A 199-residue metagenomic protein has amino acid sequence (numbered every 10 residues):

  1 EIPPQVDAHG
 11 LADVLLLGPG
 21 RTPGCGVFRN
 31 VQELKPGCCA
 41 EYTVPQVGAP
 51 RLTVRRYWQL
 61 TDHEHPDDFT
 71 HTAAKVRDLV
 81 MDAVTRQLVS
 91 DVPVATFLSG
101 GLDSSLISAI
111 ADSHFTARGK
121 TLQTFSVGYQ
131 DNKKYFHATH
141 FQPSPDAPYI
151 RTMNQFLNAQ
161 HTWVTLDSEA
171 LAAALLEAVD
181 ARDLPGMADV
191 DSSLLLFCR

Functional and structural regions predicted by a protein language model:
E1-A181, L194: Cysteine-centered catalytic environments shared across enzyme families
A174, A188, L195-R199: Active-site adenylate/phosphate-handling loop in enzymes that bind or generate adenylated species
L184: The substrate-binding groove and active-site-proximal loops of carbohydrate-active enzymes, especially glycoside
